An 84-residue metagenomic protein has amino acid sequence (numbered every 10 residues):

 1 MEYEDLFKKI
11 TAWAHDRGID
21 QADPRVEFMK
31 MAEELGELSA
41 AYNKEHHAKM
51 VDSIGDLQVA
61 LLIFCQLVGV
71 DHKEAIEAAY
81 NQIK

Functional and structural regions predicted by a protein language model:
M1-I54, Q58-K84: Flexible "arm" and connector segments at domain edges
